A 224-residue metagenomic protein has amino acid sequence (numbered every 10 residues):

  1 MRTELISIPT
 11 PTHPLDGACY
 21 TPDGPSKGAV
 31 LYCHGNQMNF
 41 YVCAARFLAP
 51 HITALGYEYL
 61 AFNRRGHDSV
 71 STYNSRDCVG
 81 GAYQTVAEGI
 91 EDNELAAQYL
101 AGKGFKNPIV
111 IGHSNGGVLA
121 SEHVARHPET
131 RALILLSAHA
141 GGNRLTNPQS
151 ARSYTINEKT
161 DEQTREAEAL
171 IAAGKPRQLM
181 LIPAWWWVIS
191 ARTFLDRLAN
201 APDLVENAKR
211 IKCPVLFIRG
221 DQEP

Functional and structural regions predicted by a protein language model:
M1-G24: N-terminal cap/lid segment of alpha/beta-hydrolase-fold proteins
G24-R65, Y73: Short, surface-exposed "cap/lid" segments of acyl-processing enzymes
R65-Q84: Cap/lid segment of the alpha/beta-hydrolase catalytic domain
G80-G102: Alpha/beta-hydrolase active-site loop
G112-G116, A120: Gly/Ala-rich beta-loop-alpha elbow adjacent to hydrolase catalytic centers
I134-R144: Active-site nucleophile loop of the alpha/beta-hydrolase fold
V188-N207, P224: Active-site nucleophile elbow and catalytic-triad environment of alpha/beta-hydrolase enzymes
I211, F217-R219: Short beta-strand/loop motif that positions the catalytic acidic residue of the alpha/beta-hydrolase fold
